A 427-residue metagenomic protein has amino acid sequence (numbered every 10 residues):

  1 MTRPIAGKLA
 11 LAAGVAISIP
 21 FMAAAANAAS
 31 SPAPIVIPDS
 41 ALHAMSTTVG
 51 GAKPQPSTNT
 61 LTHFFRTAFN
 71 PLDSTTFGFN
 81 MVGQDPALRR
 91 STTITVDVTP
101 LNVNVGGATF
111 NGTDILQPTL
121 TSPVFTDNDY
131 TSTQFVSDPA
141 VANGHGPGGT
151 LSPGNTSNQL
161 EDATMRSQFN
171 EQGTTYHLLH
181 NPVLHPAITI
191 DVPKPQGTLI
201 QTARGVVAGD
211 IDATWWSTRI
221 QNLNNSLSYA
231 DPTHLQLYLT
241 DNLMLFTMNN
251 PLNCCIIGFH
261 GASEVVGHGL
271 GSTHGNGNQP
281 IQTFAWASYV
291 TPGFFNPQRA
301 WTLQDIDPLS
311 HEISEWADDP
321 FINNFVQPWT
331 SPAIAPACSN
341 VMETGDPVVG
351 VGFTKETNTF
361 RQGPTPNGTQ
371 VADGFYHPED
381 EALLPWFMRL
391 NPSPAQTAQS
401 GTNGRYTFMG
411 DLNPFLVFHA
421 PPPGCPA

Functional and structural regions predicted by a protein language model:
M1-L11: Bacterial N-terminal signal peptides that target proteins for export
A12-F21: Bacterial N-terminal signal peptides
A26-A140, S400-A427: N-terminal module-boundary/linker segments of secreted carbohydrate-active enzymes
D114-N181, P186: Extended, charge-biased low-complexity segments that typically form long amphipathic alpha-helices/coiled-coils
S157-V266: Active-site-proximal segments of metallohydrolase catalytic domains
P232-H234, L303-Q304, I313: Extracellular structured ligand-interaction cores
N250-F295, R299, L303, D319-A427: Metalloprotease/metallohydrolase-associated module, dominated by Zn2+-dependent proteases
D307-D319: Active-site recognition of the HExxH zinc-binding catalytic motif
